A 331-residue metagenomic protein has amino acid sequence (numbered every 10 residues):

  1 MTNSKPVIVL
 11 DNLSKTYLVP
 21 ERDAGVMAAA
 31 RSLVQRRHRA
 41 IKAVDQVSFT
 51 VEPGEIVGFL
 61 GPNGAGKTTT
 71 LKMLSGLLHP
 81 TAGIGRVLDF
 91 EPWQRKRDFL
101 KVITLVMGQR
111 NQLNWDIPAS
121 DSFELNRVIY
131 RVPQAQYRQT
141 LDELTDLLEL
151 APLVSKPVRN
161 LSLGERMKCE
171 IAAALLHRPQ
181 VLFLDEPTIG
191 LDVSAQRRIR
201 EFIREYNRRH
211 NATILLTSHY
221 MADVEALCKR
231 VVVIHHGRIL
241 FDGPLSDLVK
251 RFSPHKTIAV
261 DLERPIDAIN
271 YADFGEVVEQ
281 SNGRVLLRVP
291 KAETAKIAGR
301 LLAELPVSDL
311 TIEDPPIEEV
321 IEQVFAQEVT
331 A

Functional and structural regions predicted by a protein language model:
L13, G25-L33, E124, V128 (+1 more regions): Conserved ABC ATPase "signature" region
P157-L161: Conserved ABC ATPase signature
I171: Hydrophobic anchor residue at the start of the ABC signature
R178: Conserved catalytic motifs of ABC-family nucleotide-binding domains
L182-E186: Catalytic Walker B motif of ABC-type/P-loop ATPase nucleotide-binding domains
R200-V289: ABC transporter nucleotide-binding domain
T257-Q327: Short, charged/small-residue-rich alpha-helical element at the C-terminal edge of ABC transporter nucleotide-binding
